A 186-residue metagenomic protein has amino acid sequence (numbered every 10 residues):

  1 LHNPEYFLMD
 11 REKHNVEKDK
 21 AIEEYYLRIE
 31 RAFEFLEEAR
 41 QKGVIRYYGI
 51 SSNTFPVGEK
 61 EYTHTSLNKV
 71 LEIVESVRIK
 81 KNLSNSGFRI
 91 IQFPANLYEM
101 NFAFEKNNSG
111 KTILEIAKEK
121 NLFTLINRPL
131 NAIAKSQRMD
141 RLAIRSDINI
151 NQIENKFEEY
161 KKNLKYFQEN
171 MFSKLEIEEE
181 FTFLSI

Functional and structural regions predicted by a protein language model:
N3-I186: Beta/alpha (TIM)-barrel catalytic core signal, keyed to glycine-rich beta->alpha loops juxtaposed to Asp/Glu that bind
